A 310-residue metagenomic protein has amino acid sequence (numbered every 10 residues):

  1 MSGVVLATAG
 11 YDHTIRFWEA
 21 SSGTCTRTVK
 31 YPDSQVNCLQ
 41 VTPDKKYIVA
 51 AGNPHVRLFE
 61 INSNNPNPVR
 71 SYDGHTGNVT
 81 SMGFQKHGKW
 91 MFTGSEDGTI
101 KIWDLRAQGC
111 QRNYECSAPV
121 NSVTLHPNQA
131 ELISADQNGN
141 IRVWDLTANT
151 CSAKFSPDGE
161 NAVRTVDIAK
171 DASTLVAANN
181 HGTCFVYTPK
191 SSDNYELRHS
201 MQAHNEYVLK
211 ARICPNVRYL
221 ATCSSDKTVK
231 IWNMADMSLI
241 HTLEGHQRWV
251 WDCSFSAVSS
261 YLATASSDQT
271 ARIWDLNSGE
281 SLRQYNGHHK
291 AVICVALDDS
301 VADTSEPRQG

Functional and structural regions predicted by a protein language model:
M1-G3, L39-K45, G83-G88, T124-Q129 (+6 more regions): Loop/turn segments within WD40 beta-propeller blades
A9-D12, A51-P54, G94-D97, A135-N138 (+3 more regions): Conserved strand-to-loop turn within each blade of WD40 beta-propeller repeats
T14, H55-R57, T76, W90 (+9 more regions): A conserved positional marker within WD40/Gbeta-like beta-propeller blades
I15-W18, V56-I61, I100-D104, I141-D145 (+4 more regions): WD40-repeat beta-propellers
C25-P32, P68-G74, C110-C116, C151-D158 (+3 more regions): Short C-terminal beta-strands that terminate individual repeats in beta-propeller domains, predominantly WD40 blades
S34-Q40, G77-G83, A118-L125, E160-I168 (+3 more regions): Canonical WD40 repeat/beta-propeller blade segments in eukaryotic WD-repeat proteins
R283-Q284, H288-G310: Terminal intrinsically disordered, low-complexity extensions flanking WD-repeat/beta-propeller proteins
